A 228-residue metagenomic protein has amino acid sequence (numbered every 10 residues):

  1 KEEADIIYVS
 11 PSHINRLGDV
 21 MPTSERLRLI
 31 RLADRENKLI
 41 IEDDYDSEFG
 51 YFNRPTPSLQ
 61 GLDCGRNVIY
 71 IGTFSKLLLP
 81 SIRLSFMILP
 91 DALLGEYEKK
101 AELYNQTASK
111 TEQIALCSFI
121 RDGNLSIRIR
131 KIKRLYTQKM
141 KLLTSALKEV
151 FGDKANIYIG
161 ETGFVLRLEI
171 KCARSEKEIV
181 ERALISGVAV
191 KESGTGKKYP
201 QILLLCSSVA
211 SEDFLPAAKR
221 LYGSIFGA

Functional and structural regions predicted by a protein language model:
K1-Y51: Active-site phosphate-binding strand-loop segment of PLP-dependent enzymes
I7, D43, I71, S85 (+6 more regions): Generic structural signal for small/hydrophobic residues in well-ordered secondary structure, especially within
R35-E36, R66, S186: Helix C-cap/helix->beta junction micro-motif
G61-E96: Active-site PLP attachment segment
L89, R167-A173, A189-S224: Conserved PLP-binding active-site segment of the aspartate aminotransferase-like
Y97-Y104, D122-T144: Structural signature of PLP-dependent enzymes
C117, R134-T144, N156-E169, K198-P200: Conserved glycine-rich beta-strand-loop-beta hairpin in the small C-terminal domain of fold type I
K154-S186: Conserved PLP-binding catalytic core of the aspartate aminotransferase-like
